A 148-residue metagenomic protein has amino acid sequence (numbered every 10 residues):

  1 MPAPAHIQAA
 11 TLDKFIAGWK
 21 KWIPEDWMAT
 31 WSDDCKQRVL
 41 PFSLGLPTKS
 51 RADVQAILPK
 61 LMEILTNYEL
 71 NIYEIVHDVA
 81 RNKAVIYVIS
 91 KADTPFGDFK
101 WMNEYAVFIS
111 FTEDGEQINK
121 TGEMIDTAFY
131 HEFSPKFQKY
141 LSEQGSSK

Functional and structural regions predicted by a protein language model:
M1-A29, D33, Y140-K148: Short, low-complexity N-terminal intrinsically disordered segments enriched in polar/charged residues
M1-P4, S43, P47, D98: Alpha-helix initiation/capping motif
P2, K60-K148: A beta-strand edge to alpha-helix "cap/lid" segment located at domain peripheries
L12-F15, W19, W31, V54 (+4 more regions): Hydrophobic alpha-helical core bundles mediating ligand binding, dimerization, or RNAP-core interactions
K14-A17, L44, K120: Short, flexible active-site loop motifs that bind/organize anionic cofactors or intermediates
F15, D26-M28, C35, V54 (+3 more regions): Hydrophobic pocket/interface hotspot
M28-K83: A solvent-exposed, acidic/Ser-Thr-rich amphipathic alpha-helical stretch
